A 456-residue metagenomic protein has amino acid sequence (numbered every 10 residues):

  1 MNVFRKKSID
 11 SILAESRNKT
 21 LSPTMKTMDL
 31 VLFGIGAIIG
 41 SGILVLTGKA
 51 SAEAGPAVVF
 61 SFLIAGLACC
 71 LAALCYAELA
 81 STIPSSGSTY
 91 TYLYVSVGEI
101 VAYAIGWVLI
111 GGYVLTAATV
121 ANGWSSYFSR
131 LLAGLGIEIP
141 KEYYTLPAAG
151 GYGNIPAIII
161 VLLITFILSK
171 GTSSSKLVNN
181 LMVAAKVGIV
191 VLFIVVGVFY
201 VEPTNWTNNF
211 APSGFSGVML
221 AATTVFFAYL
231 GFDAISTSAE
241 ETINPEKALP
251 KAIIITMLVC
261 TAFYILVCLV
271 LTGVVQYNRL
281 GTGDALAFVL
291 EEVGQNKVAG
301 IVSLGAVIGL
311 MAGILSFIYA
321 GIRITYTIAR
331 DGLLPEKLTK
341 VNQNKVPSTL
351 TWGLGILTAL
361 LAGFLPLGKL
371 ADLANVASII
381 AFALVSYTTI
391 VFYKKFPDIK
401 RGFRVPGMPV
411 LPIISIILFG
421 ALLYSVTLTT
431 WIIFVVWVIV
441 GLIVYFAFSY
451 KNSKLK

Functional and structural regions predicted by a protein language model:
M1-L46, A52-P56, C70-A77, I83-S86 (+5 more regions): Membrane-interface "cap" regions at the ends of multi-pass membrane proteins
S16-L21, V58-V59, L63, L135-A157 (+1 more regions): Helix-loop-helix junctions that connect adjacent transmembrane segments in multi-pass membrane transporters
S22, V45-L146, T256-V259, F263-L266 (+1 more regions): Extracellular loop-to-transmembrane helix junctions
L44, S85, V108-S126, T224 (+5 more regions): Membrane-helix boundary/coupling elements in multi-pass transport proteins
T91-Y92, G98, S129-G134, A221 (+3 more regions): TM-loop-TM module centered on a large, flexible mid-protein loop between adjacent transmembrane helices in multi-pass
Y94, A121-Y152, I189, E241-E246 (+4 more regions): Helix-loop-helix connectors at the membrane interface of multi-pass transporters/channels
S125, Y152-Y200, P212-F215, I253 (+3 more regions): Membrane-interface loop-to-helix entry segments
A149-Y152, P212, K337-P347, F382-W431 (+2 more regions): C-terminal membrane-solvent junction of multi-pass transporters and transport-like membrane proteins
